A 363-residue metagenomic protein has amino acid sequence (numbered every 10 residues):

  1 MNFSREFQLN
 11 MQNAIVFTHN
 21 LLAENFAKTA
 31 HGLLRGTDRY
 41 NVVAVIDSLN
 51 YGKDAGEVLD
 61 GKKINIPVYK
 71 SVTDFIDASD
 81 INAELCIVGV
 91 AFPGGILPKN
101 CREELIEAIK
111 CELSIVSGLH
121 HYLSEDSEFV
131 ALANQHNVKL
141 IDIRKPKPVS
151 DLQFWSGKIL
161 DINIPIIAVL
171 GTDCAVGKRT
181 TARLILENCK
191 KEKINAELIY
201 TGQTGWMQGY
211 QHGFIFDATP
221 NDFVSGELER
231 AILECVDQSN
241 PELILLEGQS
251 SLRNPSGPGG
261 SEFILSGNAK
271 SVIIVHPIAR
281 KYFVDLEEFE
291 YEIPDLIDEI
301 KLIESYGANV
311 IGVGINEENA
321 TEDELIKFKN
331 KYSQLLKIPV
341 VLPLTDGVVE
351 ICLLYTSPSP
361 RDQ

Functional and structural regions predicted by a protein language model:
S4-N13, F17, A27-T29, G36 (+8 more regions): ATP-dependent carboxylate-amine ligase catalytic core
A83-I96: Rossmann-like NAD(P)-binding element
P98-S114: Rossmann-fold NAD(P) dinucleotide-binding segment
V116-I164: Extreme N-terminal, non-catalytic leader segments that precede Walker-type/kinase nucleotide-binding cores
H120-L123, F129, P148-S150, G157 (+4 more regions): Conserved catalytic-core segment of NTP-binding enzymes
S156-K191: Walker A (P-loop) phosphate-binding motif
Y355-Q363: Single conserved hydrophobic/aromatic residue that forms the stacking wall/gate of nucleotide- or nucleobase-binding
